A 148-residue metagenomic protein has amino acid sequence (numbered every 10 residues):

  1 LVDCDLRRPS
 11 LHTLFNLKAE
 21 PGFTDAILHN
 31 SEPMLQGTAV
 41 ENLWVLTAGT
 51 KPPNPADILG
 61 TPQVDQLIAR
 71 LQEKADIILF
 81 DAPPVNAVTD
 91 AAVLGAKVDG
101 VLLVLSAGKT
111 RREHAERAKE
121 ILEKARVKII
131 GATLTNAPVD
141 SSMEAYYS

Functional and structural regions predicted by a protein language model:
L1-S148: P-loop NTP-binding module
